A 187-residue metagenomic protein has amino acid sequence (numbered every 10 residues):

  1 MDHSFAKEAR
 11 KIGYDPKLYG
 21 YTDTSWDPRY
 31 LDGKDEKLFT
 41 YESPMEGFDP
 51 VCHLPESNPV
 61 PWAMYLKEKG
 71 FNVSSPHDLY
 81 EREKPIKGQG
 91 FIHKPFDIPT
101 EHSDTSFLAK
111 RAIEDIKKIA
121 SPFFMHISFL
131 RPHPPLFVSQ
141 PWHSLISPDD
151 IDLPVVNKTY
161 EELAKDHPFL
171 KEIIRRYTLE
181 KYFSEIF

Functional and structural regions predicted by a protein language model:
M1-I98: Catalytic-site neighborhoods of secreted/periplasmic enzymes that process anionic sulfate/phosphate groups
S57-F187: Active-site-proximal cap/lid insertion segments
